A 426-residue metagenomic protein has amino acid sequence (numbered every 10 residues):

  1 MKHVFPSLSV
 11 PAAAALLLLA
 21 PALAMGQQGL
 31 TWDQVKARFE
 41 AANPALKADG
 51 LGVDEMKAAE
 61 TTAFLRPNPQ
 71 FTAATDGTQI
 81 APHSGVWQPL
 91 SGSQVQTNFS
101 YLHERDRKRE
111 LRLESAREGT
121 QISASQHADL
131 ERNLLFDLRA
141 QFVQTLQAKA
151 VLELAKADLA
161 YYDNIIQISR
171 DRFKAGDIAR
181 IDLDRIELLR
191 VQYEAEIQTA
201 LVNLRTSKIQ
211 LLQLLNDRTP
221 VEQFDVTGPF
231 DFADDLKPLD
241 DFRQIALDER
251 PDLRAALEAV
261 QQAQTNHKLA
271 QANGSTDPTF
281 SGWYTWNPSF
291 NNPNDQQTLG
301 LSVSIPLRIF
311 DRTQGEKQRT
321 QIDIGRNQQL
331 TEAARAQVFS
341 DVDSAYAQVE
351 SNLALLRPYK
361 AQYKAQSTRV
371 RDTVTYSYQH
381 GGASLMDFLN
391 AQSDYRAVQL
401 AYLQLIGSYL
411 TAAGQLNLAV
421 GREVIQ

Functional and structural regions predicted by a protein language model:
M1-A13: Bacterial N-terminal signal peptides that target proteins for export
K2-H3, H127-I245, A345-Q348, N352 (+2 more regions): Periplasmic alpha-helical coiled-coil/stalk elements that build and connect Gram-negative outer-membrane
L19-P21: N-terminal signal peptide c-region/cleavage motif recognized by signal peptidases
Q27-Q28, T72-K108, R112, D225-L239 (+3 more regions): Small/polar, glycine/serine/threonine/aspartate-rich low-complexity segments that form flexible
Q34-E40, S100, I178, D182-L183 (+4 more regions): Amphipathic alpha-helical coiled-coil scaffold segments and their short linker/junction regions
A37-K47, D54-P69, T97-E114, S125-R132 (+9 more regions): A glycine-/polar-enriched beta->alpha junction
L46-E60, L130-A155, N164, D171 (+4 more regions): Amphipathic alpha-helical coiled-coil segments
E114-R117, R180-L188, L385-S393: Short, charged, amphipathic alpha-helical segments
